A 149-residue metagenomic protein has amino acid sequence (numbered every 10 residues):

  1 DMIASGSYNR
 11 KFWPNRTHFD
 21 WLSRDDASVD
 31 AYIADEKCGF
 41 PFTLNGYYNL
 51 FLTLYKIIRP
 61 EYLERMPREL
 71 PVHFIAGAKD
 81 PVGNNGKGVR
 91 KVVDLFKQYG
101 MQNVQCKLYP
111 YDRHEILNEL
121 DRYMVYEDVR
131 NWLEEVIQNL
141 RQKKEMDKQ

Functional and structural regions predicted by a protein language model:
D1-K37: Alpha/beta-hydrolase-fold enzymes
A31, N49-L52, K91, M124 (+1 more regions): Alpha-helical elements of Rossmann-like donor-binding domains used by nucleotide-donor carbohydrate transfer enzymes
T43-E64: Active-site nucleophile elbow and catalytic-triad environment of alpha/beta-hydrolase enzymes
M66-V72, Y99-Q102: Short, proline-enriched alpha-helix->beta-strand connector loops that line the catalytic pocket of alpha/beta-hydrolase
F74-A76: Short beta-strand/loop motif that positions the catalytic acidic residue of the alpha/beta-hydrolase fold
A78-P81, D112-R113: Acidic beta-to-alpha connecting loop that harbors the catalytic carboxylate
P81-K91: Conserved alpha/beta-hydrolase "acid-adjacent" motif
Y99-Q149: Catalytic active-site module of serine/aspartate enzymes centered on a nucleophile-bearing elbow/loop
